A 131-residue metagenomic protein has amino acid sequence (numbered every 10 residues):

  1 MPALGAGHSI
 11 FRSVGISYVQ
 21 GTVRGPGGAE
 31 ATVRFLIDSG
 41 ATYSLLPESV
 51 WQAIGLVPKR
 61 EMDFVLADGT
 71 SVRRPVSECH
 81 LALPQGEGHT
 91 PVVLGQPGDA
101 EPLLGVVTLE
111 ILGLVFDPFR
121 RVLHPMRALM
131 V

Functional and structural regions predicted by a protein language model:
M1-V131: Pepsin/retropepsin-fold aspartyl endopeptidases
